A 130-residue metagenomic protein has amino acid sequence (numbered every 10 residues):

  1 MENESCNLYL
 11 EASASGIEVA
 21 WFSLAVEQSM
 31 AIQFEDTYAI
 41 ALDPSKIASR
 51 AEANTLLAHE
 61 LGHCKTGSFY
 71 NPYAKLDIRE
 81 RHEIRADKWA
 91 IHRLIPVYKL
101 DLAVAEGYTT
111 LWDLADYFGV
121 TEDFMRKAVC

Functional and structural regions predicted by a protein language model:
M1-C130: Active-site hotspot residues in diverse enzymes, especially metal/ion-binding acidic/histidine motifs
